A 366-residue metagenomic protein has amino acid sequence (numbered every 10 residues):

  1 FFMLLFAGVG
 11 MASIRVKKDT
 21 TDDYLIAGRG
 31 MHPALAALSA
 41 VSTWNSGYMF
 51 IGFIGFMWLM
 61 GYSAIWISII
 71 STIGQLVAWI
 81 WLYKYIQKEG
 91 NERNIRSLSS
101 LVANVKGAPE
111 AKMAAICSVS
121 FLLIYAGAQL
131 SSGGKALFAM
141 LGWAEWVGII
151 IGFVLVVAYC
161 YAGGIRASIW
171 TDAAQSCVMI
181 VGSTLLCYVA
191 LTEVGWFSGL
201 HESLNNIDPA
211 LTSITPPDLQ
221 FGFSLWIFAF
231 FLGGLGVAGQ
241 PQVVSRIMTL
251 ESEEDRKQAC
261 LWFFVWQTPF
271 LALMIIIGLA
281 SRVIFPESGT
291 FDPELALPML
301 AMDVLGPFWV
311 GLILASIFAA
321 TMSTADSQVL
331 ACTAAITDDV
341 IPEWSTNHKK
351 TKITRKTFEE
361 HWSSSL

Functional and structural regions predicted by a protein language model:
F1-I51, A111, C160-G163, E254: Membrane-interface "cap" regions at the ends of multi-pass membrane proteins
M3-F6, T43-W44, S71-Q75, S118-L122 (+5 more regions): Residue-level recognition of pore/gate-forming positions within transmembrane alpha-helices of multi-pass
V9-K17, W79, Y83, A126-L130 (+5 more regions): Hydrophobic alpha-helical segments and their helix-loop junctions in multi-pass secondary transporters
L25-N94, S224-V237, V243-E287, M302-T321: Membrane-interface helix-loop-helix modules in multi-pass membrane proteins
M31-A34, V105-M113, L141-I151, P216-F223 (+1 more regions): Membrane-interfacial loop-to-helix junctions in multi-pass transporters
M31-S39, A103-A108, K112, Q175-V189 (+1 more regions): Small-residue-rich segments of transmembrane alpha-helices in multi-pass membrane proteins, especially helix faces
S42, W66-Y161, A229-G233, A319-D326 (+1 more regions): Helix-loop-helix module between adjacent transmembrane segments
N104-K112, T337-L366: Loop-to-transmembrane helix boundary motifs in multi-pass membrane proteins
